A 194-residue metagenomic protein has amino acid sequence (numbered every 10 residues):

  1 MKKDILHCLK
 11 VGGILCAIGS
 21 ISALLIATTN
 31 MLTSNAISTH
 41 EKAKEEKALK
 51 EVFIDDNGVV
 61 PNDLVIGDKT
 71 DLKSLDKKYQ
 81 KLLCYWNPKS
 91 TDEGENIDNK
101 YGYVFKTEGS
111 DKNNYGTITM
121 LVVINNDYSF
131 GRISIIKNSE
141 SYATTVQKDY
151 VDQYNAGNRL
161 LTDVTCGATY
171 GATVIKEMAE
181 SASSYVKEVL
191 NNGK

Functional and structural regions predicted by a protein language model:
K2-K194: Flexible, solvent-exposed loop/hinge segments and secondary-structure transition points
